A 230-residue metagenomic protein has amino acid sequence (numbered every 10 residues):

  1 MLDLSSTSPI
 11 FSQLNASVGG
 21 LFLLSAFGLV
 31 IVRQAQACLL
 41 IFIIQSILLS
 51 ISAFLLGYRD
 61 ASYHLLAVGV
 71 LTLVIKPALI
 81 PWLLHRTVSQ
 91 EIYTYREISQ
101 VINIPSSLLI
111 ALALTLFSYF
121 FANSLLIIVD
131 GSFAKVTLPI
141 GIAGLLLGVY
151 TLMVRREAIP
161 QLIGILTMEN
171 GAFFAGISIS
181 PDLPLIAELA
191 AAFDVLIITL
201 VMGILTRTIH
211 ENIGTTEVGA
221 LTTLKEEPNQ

Functional and structural regions predicted by a protein language model:
L2-Q230: Alpha-helical transmembrane segments of multi-pass membrane proteins predominantly involved in bioenergetics
